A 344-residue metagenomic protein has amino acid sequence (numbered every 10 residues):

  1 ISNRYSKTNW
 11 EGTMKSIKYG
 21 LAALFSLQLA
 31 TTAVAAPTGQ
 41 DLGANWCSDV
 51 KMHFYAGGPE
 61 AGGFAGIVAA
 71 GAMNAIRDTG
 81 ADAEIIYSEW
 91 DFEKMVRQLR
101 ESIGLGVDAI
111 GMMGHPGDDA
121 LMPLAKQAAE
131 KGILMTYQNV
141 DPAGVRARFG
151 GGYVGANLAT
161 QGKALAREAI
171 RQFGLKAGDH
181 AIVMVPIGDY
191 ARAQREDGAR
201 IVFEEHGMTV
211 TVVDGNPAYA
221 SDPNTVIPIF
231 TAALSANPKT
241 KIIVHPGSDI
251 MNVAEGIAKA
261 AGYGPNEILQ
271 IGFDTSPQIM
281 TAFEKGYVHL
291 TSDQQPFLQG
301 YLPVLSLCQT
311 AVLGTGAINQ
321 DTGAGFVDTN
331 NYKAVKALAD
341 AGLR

Functional and structural regions predicted by a protein language model:
I1-K51, K126-K131, L343-R344: Short, low-complexity disordered leader/linker segments with a strong preference for bacterial N-terminal type II
A36-V50, F203-H206, Q295-R344: Hinge/cleft segment of the Venus flytrap/periplasmic-binding protein
T38-G71, A75, T79, E84-E101 (+3 more regions): Extracytoplasmic "Venus flytrap"
W46-C47, M95, G152-D179, Q194 (+3 more regions): Hydrophobic alpha-helical segments within soluble ligand-binding/sensing domains
G63-D78, Q161-L165, Y190-V210, T225 (+4 more regions): Short, solvent-exposed amphipathic alpha-helices that sit in or adjacent to ligand/effector-binding or catalytic
R77-E89, H180-I182, F203-P223: Short beta-strand elements in bilobed, periplasmic/extracellular small-molecule ligand-binding domains
A109-I110, G114-E130, A199, D214 (+1 more regions): Hydrophobic alpha-helical
D118-D119, L124-T160, R171, S276-H289 (+1 more regions): Flexible loop/hinge segments that line or gate small-molecule binding clefts
